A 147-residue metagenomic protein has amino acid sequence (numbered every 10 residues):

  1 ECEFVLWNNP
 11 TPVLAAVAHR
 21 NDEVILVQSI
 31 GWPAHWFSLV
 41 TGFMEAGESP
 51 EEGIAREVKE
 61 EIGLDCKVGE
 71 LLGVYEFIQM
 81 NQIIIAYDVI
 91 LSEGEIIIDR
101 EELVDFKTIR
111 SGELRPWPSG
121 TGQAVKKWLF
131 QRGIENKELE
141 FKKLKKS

Functional and structural regions predicted by a protein language model:
E1-A16: Acidic, metal-coordinating catalytic segment for phosphate/diphosphate chemistry, firing primarily on the Nudix
P12-L14, D22, I83-I85, V104: Change "...and in nucleic-acid phosphodiester-cleaving endonucleases..." to "...and in nucleic-acid processing enzymes
H19-E60: Conserved Nudix-box catalytic region and its N-terminal flanking loop in Nudix hydrolases and closely related
S38, D65, T108: Short aromatic/basic micro-patch
D65-G73: A short coil-to-beta-strand element that immediately follows conserved catalytic motifs
Y75-I97, L129: Active-site-adjacent beta-strand/loop module that shapes the phosphate/pyrophosphate-binding cleft
D99-S147: Nudix hydrolase/Nudix homology domain
